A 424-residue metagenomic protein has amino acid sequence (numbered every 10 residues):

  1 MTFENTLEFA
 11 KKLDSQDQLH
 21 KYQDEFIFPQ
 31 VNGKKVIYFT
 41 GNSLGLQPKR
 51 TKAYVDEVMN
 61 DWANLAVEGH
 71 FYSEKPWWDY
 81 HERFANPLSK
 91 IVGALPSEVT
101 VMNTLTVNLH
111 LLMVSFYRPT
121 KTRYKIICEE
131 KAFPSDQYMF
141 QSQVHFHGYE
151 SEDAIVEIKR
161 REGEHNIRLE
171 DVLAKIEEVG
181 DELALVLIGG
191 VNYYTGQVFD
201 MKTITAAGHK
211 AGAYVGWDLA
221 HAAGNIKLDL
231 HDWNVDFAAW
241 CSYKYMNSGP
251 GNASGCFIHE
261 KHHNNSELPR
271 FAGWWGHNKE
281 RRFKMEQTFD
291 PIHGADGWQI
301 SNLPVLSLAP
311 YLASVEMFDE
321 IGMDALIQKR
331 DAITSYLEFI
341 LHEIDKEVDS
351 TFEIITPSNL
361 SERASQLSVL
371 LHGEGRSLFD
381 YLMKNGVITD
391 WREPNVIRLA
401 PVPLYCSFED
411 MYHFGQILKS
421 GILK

Functional and structural regions predicted by a protein language model:
M1-K424: Pyridoxal 5′-phosphate
